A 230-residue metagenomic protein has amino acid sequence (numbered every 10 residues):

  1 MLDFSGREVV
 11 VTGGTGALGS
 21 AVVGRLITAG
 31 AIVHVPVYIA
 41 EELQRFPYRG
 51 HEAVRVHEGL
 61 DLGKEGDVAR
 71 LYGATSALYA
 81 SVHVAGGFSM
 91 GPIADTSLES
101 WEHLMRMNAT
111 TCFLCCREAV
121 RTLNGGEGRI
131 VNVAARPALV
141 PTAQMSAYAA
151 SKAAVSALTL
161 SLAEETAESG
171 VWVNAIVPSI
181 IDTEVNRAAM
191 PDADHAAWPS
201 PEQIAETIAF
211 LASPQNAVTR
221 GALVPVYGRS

Functional and structural regions predicted by a protein language model:
T15: Conserved glycine-rich cofactor-binding loop
P92-I93, S100-E102: Substrate-binding pocket helix/loop in short-chain dehydrogenase/reductase
T96, P141-A149, S161: Active-site loop-to-helix junction immediately N-terminal to the catalytic Tyr of the SDR YXXXK motif in Rossmann-fold
C116, S151: Active-site helix of classical SDR
R121, E164-E168: Alpha-helical segment proximal to the catalytic Tyr-Lys
A135: Residue(s) in the substrate-gating loop at a strand-loop-helix junction that position the organic substrate next
E168, A175, T183, A193-S230: C-terminal helical subdomain
